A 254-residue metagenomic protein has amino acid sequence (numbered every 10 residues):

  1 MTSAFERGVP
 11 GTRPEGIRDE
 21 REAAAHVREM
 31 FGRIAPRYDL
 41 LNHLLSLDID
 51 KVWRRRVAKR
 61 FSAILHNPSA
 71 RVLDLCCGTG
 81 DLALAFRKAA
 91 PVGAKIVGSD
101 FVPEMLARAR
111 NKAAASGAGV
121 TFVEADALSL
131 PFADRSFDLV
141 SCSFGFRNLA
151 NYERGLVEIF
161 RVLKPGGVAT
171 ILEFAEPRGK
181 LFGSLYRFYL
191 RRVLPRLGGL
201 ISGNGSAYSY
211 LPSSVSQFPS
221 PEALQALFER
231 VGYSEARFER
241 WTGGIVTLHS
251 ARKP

Functional and structural regions predicted by a protein language model:
M1-E29: N-terminal auxiliary segments of SAM/dcSAM-dependent transferases
R37, L47-A70, A85: Conserved alpha-helix/loop element of class I SAM-dependent methyltransferases that forms part of the SAM/SAH-binding
Y38, V140-S141: Hydrophobic beta-strand segment of the Class I
R71-S129: Class I SAM-dependent methyltransferase SAM/SAH-binding core
L128-L139: A short acidic, Gly/Pro-enriched loop at the edge of an enzyme's catalytic core that lines a small-molecule cofactor
E153-V168: A short glycine-rich, Lys/Arg-flanked "PGG" loop and its adjoining helix->strand segment in the class I
L172-L227, V231, R237: C-terminal alpha-helical "lid/dimerization" subdomain adjacent to the S-adenosyl-L-methionine
V231-P254: Core SAM-dependent methyltransferase catalytic element
